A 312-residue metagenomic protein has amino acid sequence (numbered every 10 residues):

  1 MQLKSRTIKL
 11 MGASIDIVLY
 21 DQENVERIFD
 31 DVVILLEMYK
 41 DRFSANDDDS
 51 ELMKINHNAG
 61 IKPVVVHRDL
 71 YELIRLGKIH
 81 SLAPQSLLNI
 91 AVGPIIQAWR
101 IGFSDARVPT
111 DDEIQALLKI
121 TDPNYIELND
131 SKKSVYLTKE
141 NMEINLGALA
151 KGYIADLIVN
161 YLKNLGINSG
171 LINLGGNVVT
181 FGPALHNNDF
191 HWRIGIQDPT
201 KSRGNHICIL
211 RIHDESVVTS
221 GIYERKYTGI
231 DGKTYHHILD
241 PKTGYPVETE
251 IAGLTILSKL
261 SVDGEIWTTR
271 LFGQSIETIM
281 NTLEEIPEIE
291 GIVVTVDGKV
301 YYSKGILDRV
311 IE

Functional and structural regions predicted by a protein language model:
M1-E312: Mature catalytic core of soluble alpha/beta enzymes
